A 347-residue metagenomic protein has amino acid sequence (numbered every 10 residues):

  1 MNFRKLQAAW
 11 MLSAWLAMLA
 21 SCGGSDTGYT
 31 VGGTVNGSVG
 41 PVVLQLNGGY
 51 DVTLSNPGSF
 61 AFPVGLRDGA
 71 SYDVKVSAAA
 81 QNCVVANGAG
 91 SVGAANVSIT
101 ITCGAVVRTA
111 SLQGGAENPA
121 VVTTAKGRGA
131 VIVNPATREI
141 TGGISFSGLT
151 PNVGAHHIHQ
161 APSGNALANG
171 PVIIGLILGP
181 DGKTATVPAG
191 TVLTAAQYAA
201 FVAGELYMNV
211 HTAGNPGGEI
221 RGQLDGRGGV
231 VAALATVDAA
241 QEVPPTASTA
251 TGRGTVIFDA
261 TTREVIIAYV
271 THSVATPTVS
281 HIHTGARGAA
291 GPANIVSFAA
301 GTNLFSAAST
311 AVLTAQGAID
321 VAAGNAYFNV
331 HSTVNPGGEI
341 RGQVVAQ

Functional and structural regions predicted by a protein language model:
M1-M11: Bacterial N-terminal signal peptides that target proteins for export
S13-T34, G104: Bacterial Sec-dependent N-terminal signal peptides
G23-T27, T102-H156, Q160-S280, T284-Q347: Metal-centered catalytic cores of metalloenzymes
G32-V43, P119-V121, P244-P245: Structural motif
P41-G48, V74-V76, V85: Change to "...patches in solvent-exposed regions of secreted, membrane-anchored, or virion-exposed structural
G49-S59: Short, acidic Ser/Thr/Gly-rich low-complexity loop/linker segments typical of extracellular and cell-surface proteins
S59-D73: Short Pro-Gly-centered beta-turn/loop motif in secreted/extracellular proteins
S77-G104: Structured interaction patches on ligand/partner-binding surfaces of diverse proteins
